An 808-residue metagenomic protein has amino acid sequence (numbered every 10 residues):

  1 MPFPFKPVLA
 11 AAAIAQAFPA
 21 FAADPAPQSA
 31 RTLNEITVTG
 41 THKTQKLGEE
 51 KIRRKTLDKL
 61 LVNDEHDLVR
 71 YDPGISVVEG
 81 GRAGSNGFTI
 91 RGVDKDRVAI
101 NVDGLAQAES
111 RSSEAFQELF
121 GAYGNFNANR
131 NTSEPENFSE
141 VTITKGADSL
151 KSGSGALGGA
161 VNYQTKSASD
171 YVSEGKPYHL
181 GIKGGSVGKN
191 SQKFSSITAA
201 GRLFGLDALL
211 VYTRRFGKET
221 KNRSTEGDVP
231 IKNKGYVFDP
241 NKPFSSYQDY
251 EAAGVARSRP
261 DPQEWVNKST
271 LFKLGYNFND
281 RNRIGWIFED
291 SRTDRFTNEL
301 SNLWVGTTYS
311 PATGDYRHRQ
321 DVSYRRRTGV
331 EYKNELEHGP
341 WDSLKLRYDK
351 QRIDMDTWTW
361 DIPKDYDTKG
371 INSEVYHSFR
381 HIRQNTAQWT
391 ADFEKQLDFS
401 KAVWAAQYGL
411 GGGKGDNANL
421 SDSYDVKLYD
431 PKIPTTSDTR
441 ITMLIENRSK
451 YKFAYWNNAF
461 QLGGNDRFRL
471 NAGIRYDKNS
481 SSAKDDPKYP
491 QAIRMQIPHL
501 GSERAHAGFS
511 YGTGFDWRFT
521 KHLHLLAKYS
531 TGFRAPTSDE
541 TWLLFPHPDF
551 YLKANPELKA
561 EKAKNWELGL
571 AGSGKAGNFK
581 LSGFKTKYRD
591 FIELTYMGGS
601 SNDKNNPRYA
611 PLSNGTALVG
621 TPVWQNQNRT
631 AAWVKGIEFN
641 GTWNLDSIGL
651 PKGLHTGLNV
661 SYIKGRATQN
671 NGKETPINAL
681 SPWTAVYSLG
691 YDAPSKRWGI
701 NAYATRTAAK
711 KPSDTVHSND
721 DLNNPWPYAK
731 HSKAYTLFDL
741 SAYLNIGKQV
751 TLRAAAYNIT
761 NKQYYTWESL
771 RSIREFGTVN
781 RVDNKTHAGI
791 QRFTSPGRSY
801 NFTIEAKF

Functional and structural regions predicted by a protein language model:
D24-Y171, L568: Acidic, small-polar-rich N-terminal luminal/periplasmic segments of exported/outer-membrane proteins
S110, F533, K587-D590, L594-Y596 (+2 more regions): C-terminal beta-signal and adjacent terminal beta-strands/loops of Gram-negative outer-membrane beta-barrel proteins
E140, D148, A160, T165-G201 (+1 more regions): Short strand-turn segments of transmembrane beta-barrel domains in outer membranes, especially the first one or two
S152-G153, A168-Y178, G205, R281 (+9 more regions): Short loop/turn motifs that connect adjacent beta-strands in outer-membrane beta-barrel proteins
G188-G217, N222, E226-N298, Y324-R327 (+5 more regions): Transmembrane beta-barrel wall of Gram-negative outer-membrane proteins
N277-S291, S323-I493, G508-R518, K580 (+2 more regions): Face-selective signature of the C-terminal outer-membrane beta-barrel domain
S310-G339, N447, H499-S510, G514 (+9 more regions): Outer-membrane beta-barrel signature, preferentially recognizing the C-terminal barrel domain of Gram-negative
E394, Q461-D466, L470, K478-N479 (+3 more regions): Gram-negative outer-membrane beta-barrel transporters
